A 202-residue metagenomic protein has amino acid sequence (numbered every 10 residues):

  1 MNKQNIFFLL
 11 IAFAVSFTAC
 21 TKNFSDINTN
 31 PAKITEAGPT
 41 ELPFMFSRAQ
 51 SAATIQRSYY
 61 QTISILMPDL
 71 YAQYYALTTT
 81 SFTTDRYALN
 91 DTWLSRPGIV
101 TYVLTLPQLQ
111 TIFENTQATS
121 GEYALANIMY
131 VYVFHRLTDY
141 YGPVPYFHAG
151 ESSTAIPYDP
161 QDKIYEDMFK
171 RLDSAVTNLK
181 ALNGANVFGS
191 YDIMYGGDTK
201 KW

Functional and structural regions predicted by a protein language model:
M1-T29: Bacterial Sec-dependent N-terminal signal peptides
N5-L9, L42, T119: Generic alpha-helix initiation/capping and coil-helix boundary signal
F7-F8, A53, A76: Intrinsic structural disorder/low-complexity segments
C20-Q73, S81, T92, V100: Membrane-proximal, proline-rich intrinsically disordered regions
P39, Y74-W202: Structured, solvent-exposed acidic/aromatic patches
